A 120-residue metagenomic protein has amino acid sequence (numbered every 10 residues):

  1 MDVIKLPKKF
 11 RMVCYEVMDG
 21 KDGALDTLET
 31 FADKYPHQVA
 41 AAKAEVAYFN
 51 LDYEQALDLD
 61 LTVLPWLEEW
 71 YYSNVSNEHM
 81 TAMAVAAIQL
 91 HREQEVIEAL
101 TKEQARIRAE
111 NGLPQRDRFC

Functional and structural regions predicted by a protein language model:
M1, K21-F31, Q55-L67, E93-R106: Alpha-helical repeat scaffolds
P7-D19: Alpha-helical segment of the N-proximal tetratricopeptide repeat
K8-R11, A42-E45, F49, A82: "A position-specific structural signal for the A-helix of alpha-solenoid helical repeats
Y15-E16, A47, A87: Residue at a conserved register position within TPR or TPR-like alpha-solenoid repeats
E69-Y72, E110-L113: Short coil/turn linkers that connect adjacent helices within long alpha-helical scaffolds, especially alpha-solenoid
